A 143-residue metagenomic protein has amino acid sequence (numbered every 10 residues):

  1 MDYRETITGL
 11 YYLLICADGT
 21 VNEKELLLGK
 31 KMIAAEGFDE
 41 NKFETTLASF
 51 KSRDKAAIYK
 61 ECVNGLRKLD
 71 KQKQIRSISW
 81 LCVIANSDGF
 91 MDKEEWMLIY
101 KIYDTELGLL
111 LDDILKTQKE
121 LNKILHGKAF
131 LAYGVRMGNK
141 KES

Functional and structural regions predicted by a protein language model:
M1-S143: Small-residue-enriched hydrophobic alpha-helices in membranes
